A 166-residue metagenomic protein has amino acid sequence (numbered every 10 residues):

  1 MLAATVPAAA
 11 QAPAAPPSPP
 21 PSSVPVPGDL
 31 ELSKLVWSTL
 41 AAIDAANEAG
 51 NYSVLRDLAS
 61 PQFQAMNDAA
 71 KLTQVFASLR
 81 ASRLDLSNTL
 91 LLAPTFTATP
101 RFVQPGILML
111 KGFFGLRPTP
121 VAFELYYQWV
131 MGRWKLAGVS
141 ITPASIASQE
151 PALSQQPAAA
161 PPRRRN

Functional and structural regions predicted by a protein language model:
A4-K34, R80, P143-N166: Compositionally biased, proline/threonine/alanine/serine-rich low-complexity intrinsically disordered stretches
V6-P7, N51, V121: Generic detector of short, well-ordered, non-transmembrane alpha-helical segments enriched in hydrophobic residues
V26-S38, A45, A49-I107: Short solvent-exposed beta->alpha transition segments
A42-A45, E124-L125: Alpha-helical interaction segments
I43, Q64, L86, A137-I141 (+1 more regions): Localized chelating/binding microdomains that coordinate divalent metal ions or stabilize phosphate-bearing
P94-N166: Exposed beta-sheet edge and beta->alpha loop/turn motif
